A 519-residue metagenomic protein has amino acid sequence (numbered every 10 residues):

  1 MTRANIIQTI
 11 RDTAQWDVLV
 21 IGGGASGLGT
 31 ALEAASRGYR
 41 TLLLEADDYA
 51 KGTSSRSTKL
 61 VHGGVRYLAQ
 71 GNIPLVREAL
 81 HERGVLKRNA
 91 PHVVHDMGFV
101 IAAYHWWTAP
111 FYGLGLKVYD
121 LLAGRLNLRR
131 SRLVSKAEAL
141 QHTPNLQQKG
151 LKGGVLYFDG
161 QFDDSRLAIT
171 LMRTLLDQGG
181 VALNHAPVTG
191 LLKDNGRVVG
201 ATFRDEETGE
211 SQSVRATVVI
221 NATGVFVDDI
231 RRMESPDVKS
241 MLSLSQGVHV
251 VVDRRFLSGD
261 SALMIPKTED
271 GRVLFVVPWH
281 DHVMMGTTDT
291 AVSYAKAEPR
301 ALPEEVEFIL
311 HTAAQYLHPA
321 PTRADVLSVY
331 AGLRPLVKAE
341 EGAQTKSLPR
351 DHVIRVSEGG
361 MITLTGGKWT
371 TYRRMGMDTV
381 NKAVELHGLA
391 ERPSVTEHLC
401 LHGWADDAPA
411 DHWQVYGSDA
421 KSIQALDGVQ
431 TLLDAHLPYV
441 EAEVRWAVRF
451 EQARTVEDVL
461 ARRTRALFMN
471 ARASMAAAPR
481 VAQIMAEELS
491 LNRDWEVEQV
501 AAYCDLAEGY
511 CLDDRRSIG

Functional and structural regions predicted by a protein language model:
M1-V18, E33-R37: Extreme N-terminal leader/targeting segments of oxidoreductases
I6-T9, Q15, D47, V93 (+12 more regions): C-terminal accessory subdomains/tails of enzymes that are appended
A14-W16, T208-V218: Core beta-strand elements of the Rossmann-like FAD/NAD(P) dinucleotide-binding domain in flavoenzyme oxidoreductases
I21, V214-G224: Short hydrophobic core segments
G23-G24, A46: Glycine-rich Rossmann-fold phosphate-binding loop(s) that bind the pyrophosphate of adenine dinucleotide cofactors
A35-S55: Glycine-rich FAD pyrophosphate-binding loop
K59-H142, L274, A408: Dinucleotide-binding Rossmann-like beta1-alpha1 core, especially the glycine-rich loop that anchors the ADP
N184-V199: A conserved short coil-to-beta-strand element within the FAD-binding core of flavoproteins
